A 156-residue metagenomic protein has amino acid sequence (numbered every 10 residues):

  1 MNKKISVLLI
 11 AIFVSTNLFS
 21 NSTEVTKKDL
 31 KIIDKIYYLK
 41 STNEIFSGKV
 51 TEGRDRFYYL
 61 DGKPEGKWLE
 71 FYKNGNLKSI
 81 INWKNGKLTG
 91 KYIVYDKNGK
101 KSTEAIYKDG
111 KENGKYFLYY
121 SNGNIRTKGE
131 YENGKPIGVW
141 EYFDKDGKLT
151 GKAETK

Functional and structural regions predicted by a protein language model:
M1-N2: N-terminal secretory signal peptides that target proteins for export/translocation
I5-V14: Sec-dependent N-terminal signal peptides
S15-K156: Glycine/tyrosine- and acidic-biased, solvent-exposed loop/turn segments at the edges of beta-strands
